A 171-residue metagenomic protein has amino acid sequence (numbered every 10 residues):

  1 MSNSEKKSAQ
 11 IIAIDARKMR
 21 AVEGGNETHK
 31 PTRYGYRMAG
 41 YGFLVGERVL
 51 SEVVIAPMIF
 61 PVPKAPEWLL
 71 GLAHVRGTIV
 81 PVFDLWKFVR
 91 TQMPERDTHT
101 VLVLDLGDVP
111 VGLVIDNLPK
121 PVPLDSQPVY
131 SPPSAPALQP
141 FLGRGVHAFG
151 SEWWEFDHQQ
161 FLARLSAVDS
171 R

Functional and structural regions predicted by a protein language model:
M1-R171: An acidic, low-aromatic, low-complexity terminal/linker signal
